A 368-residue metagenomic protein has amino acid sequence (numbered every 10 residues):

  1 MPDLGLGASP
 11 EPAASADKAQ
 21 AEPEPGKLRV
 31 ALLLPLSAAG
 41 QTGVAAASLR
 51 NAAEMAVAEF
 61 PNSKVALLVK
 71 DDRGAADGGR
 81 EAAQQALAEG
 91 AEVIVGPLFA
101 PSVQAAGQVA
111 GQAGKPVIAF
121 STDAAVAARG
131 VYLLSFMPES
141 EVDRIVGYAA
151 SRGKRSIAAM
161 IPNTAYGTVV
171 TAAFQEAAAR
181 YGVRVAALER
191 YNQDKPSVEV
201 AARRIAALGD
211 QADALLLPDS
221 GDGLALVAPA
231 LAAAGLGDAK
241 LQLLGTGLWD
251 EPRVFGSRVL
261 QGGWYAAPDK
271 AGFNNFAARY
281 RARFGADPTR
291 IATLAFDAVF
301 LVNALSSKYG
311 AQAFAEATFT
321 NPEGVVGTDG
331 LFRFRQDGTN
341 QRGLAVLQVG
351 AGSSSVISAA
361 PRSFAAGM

Functional and structural regions predicted by a protein language model:
P12-N51, K70, I291: Extracytoplasmic "Venus flytrap"
A47-S48, E59-A125: Beta-alpha junction/loop-to-helix N-cap segments that form part of ligand/metal-binding clefts
E59-G74, A128-Y132, A179-A201: Short beta-strand elements in bilobed, periplasmic/extracellular small-molecule ligand-binding domains
A86-L98, I118-F120, S156-I161, G209-L224 (+2 more regions): Periplasmic-binding protein-like
P116-I118, A125-G147, L188-E189, V259-D269: Short beta-strand elements at the ligand-binding edges of bilobed clamshell
L133-R190: An alpha-beta-alpha
A212, A225-F296, Y309-G310, F364: Extracellular/periplasmic periplasmic-binding protein-like sensory domains
R283-S358, G367-M368: Segments of small-molecule ligand-sensing domains
